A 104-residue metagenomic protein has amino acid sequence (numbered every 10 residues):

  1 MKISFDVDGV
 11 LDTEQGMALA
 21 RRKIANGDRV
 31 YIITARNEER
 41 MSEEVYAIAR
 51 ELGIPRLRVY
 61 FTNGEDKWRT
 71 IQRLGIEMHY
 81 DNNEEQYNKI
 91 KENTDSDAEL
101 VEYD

Functional and structural regions predicted by a protein language model:
M1-E65: Alpha-helical substrate-recognition element adjacent to the catalytic core
K2, G75-I76: Hydrophobic/aromatic side chains embedded in well-ordered alpha-helices
N26, L52-P55, L74-G75, N93-S96: Short, structured coil segments at secondary-structure junctions
I71: Helix-boundary and membrane-interface capping/anchor signal
I76-D104: Acidic, Mg2+-coordinating phosphoryl-transfer loop and its flanking beta/alpha structural elements, shared across
